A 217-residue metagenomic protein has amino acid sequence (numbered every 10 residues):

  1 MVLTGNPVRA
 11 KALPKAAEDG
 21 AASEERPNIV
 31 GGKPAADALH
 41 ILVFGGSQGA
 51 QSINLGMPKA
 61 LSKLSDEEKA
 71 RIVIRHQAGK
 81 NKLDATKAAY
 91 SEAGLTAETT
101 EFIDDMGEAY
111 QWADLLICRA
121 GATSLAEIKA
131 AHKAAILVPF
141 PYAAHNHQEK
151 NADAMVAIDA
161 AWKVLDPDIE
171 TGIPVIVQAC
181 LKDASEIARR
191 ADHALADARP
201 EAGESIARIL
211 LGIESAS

Functional and structural regions predicted by a protein language model:
M1-K15, A21-E24: Donor nucleotide-sugar binding/catalytic pocket of nucleotide-sugar-dependent glycosyltransferases
A17-L116, E149-A152, V164-I173: Donor-nucleotide binding loops and adjacent catalytic segments primarily of GT-B fold Leloir glycosyltransferases
G107, L125-K133, D153: Short alpha-helical segment that forms part of, or immediately flanks, the ligand-binding pocket in carbohydrate-active
Q111-A126, A134: Acidic donor-binding loop of glycosyltransferase active sites
C118, A134-H145: Short hydrophobic beta-strand element within catalytic cores of glycosyltransferases and related nucleotide-activated
Y142-Q178, S185: Change "using UDP/GDP/dTDP sugars" to "using nucleotide sugars
E186-P200: A short, well-ordered alpha-helix in the C-terminal region of glycosyltransferases
R199-S217: C-terminal alpha-helical cap of glycosyltransferases
